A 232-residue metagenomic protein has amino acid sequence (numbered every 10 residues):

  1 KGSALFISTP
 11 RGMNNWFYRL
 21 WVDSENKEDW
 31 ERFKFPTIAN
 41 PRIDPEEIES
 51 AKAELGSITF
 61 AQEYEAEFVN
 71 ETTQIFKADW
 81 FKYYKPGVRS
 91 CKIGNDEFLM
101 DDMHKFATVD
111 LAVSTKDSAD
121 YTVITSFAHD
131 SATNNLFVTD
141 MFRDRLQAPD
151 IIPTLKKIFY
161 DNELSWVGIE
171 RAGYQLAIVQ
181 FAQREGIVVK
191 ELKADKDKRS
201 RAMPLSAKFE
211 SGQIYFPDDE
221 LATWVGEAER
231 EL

Functional and structural regions predicted by a protein language model:
K1-A51: ASCE P-loop NTPase helicase motor core
A4, R32-F35, F106, V189-E191 (+1 more regions): Conserved beta-strand scaffold positions in the cores of enzyme catalytic domains, especially in NTP/NDP-utilizing
F17-L20, D120, V179-A182: Short amphipathic alpha-helical segments
L20-E28, D96-F98, A182-Q183, A207-K208: Short, conserved catalytic or adaptor-binding loops enriched in Gly and charged residues
T37-L111: ATPase catalytic-site recognition across NTP-hydrolyzing enzymes
E67, E71, I75, V123-T125 (+1 more regions): Mg2+-dependent endonuclease catalytic cores in nucleic-acid-processing enzymes, primarily RNase H-like
V109-I124: An active-site-proximal beta-strand-loop segment
